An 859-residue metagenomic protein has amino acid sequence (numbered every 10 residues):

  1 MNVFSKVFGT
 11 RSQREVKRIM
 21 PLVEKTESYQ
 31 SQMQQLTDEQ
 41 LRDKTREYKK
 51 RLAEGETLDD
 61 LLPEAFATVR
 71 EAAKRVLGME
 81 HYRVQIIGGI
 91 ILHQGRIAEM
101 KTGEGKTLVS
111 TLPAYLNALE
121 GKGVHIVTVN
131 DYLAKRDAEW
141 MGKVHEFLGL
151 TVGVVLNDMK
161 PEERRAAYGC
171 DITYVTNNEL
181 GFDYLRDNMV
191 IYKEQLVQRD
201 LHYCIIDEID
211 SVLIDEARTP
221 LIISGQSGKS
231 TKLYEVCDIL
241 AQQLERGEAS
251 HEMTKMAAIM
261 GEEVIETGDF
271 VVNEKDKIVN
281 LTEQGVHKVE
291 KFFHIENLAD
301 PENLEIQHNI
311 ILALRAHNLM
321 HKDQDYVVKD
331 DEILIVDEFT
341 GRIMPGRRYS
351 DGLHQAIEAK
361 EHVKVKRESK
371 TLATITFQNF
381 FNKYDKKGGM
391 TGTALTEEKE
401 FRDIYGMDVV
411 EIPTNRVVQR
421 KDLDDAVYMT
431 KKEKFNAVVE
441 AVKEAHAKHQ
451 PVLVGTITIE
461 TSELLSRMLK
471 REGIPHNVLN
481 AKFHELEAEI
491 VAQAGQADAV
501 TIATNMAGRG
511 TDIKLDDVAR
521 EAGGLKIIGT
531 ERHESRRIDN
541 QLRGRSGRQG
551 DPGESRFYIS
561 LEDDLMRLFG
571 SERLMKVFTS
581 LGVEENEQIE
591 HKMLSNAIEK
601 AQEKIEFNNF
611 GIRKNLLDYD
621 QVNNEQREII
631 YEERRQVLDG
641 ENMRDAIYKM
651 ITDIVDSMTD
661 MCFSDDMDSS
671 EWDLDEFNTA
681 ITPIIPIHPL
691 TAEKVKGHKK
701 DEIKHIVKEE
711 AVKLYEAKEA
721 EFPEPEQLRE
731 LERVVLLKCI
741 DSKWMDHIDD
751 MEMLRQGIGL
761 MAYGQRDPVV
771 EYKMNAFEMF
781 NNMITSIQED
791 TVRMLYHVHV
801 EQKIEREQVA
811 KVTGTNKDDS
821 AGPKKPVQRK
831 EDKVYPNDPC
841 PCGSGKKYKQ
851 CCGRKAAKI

Functional and structural regions predicted by a protein language model:
M1-G582, Y631-E632, Y648, D653: Conserved P-loop NTPase motor core
E27-S31, L617, E778, D838: Positions in alpha-helical segments
S110, V438, K825-V827, Y835: Active-site-adjacent structural elements in folded domains
Y326-L334, T340-R347, Q549-G550, F557 (+3 more regions): Extended, charged helical/alpha-beta scaffold domains that provide interaction surfaces
K448-S462, D639-G640, A692-K696, P841: Short, Lys/Glu-rich amphipathic helical modules
V454, I502, W744, F780 (+2 more regions): Hydrophobic, well-ordered secondary-structure elements that form the walls of internal hydrophobic environments
K830-K849, G853: Short Cys/His-rich zinc-binding micro-motifs
